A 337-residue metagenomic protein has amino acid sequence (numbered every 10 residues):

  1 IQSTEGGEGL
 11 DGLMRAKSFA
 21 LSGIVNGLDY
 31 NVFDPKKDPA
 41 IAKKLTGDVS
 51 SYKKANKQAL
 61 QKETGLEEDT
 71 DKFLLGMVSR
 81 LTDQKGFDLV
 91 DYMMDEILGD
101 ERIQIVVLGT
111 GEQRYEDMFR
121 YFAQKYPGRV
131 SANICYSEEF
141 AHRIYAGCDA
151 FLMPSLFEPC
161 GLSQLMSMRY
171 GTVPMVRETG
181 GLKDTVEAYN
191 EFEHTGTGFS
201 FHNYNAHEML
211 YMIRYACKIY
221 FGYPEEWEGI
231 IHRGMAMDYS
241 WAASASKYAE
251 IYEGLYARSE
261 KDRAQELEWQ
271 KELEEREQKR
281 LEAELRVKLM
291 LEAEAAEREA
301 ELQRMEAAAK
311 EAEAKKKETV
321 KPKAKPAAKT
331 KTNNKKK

Functional and structural regions predicted by a protein language model:
I1-K331, K335-K337: Catalytic cores of nucleotide-sugar-dependent glycosyltransferases that transfer UDP/GDP/TDP-activated
